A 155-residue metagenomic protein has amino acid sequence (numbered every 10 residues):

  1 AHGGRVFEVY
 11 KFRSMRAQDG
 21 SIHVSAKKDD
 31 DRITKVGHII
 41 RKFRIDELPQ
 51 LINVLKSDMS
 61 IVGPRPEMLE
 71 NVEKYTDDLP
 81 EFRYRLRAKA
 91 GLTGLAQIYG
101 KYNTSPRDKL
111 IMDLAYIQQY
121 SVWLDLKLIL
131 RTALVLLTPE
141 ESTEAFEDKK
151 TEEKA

Functional and structural regions predicted by a protein language model:
A1-A155: Conserved small/aromatic sequence motifs within transmembrane helices
